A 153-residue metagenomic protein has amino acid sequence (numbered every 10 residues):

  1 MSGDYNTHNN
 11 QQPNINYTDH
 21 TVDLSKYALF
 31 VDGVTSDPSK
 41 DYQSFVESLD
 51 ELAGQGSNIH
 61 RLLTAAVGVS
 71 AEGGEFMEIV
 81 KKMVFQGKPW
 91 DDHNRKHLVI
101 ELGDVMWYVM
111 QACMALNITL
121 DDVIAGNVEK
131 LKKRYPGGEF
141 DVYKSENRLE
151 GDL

Functional and structural regions predicted by a protein language model:
S2-L153: Flexible "arm" and connector segments at domain edges
